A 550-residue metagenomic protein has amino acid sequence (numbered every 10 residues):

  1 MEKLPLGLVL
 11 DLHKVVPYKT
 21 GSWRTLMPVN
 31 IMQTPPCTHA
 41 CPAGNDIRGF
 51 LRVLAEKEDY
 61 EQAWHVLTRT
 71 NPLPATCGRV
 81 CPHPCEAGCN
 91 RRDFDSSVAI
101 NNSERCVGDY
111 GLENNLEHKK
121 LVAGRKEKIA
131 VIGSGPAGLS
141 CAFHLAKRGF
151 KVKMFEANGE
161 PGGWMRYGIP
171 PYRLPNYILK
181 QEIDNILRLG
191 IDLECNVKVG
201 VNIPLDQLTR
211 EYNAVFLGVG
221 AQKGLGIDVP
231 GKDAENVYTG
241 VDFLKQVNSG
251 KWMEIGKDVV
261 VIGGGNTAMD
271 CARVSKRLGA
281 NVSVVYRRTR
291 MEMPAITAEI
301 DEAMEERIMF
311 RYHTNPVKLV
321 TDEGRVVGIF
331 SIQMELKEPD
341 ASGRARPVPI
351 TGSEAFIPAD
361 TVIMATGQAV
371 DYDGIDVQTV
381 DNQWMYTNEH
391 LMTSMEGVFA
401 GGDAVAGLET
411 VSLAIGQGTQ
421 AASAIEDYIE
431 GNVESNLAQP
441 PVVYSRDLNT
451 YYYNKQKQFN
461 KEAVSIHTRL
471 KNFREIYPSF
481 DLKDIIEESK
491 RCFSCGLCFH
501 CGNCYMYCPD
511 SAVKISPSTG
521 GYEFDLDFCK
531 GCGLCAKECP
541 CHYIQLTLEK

Functional and structural regions predicted by a protein language model:
L4, P35-K57, G78-V107, E160 (+4 more regions): Iron-sulfur cluster-binding cysteine motifs and their immediate structural context in ferredoxin-like electron-transfer
T20-A40, Q62-H83, N115-I132, A137 (+10 more regions): Ferredoxin-like iron-sulfur electron-transfer modules
C106-A123, Q181-V201, G224-L278, V380-E396: Glycine-rich dinucleotide-binding loop and its adjacent helix/turn
A123-G124, K128-I132, K180-V229, K318-F330 (+3 more regions): Feature captures the FAD/FMN-dependent oxidoreductase FAD-binding
E127-K153, A268-K276: N-terminal Rossmann-like FAD-binding beta1-loop-alpha1 element of flavoenzymes
K151-M154, N158-L193, K245-V247, A272-K318 (+1 more regions): Rossmann-like dinucleotide-binding cores of NAD(P)H-dependent redox enzymes
E235-K257, P339-L408: FAD-site-proximal beta/loop scaffold in flavoenzymes
C271, A404-N432: A conserved FAD-binding loop/helix module that cradles the flavin
